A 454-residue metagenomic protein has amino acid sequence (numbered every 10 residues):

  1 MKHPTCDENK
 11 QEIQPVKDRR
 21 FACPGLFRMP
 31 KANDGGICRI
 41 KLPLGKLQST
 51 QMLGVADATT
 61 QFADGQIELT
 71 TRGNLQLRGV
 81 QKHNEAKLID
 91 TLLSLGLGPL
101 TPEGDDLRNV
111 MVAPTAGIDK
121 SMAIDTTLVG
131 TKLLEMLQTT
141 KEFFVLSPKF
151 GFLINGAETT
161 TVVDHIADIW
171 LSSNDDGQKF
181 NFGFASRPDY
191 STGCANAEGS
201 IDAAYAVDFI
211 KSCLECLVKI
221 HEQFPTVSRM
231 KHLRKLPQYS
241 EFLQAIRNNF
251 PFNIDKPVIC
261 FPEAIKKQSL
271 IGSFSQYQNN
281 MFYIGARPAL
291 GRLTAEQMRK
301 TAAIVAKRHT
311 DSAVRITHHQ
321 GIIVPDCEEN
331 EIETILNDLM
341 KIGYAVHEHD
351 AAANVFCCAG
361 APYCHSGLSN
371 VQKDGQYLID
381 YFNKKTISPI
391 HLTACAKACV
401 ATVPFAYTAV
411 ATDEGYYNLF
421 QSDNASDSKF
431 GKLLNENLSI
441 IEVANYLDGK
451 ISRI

Functional and structural regions predicted by a protein language model:
K2-P15, G35-F180, D208, A286-T412: Small-residue-enriched alpha-helical segments and adjacent helix-cap loops that form tight helix-helix packing
P15-K31, L97-G98, K267-L270: Intrinsic, low-complexity N-terminal interaction/targeting segments
F27-R28, L171-S173, S273-S275: Short amphipathic beta-strand and strand-loop transition segments with alternating hydrophobic
N33-G35, P188-G193, E222-P225, Q278-F282 (+3 more regions): Short acidic (Asp/Glu) and glycine-rich catalytic loops that position anionic groups and cofactors
G65-L69, F143-S147, V218-K267, T310-H318 (+3 more regions): Flexible, glycine/charged-enriched surface loops at secondary-structure junctions
K132, M136, C216, A245 (+4 more regions): Residues that form generic nucleotide/phosphate-binding pockets
F150-L236, T408-I454: Mobile "lid/hinge" segments at catalytic clefts and subdomain interfaces of large enzymes
C260-R287: Active-site cores of enzymes that catalyze phosphoryl transfer or operate on phosphate-rich substrates
